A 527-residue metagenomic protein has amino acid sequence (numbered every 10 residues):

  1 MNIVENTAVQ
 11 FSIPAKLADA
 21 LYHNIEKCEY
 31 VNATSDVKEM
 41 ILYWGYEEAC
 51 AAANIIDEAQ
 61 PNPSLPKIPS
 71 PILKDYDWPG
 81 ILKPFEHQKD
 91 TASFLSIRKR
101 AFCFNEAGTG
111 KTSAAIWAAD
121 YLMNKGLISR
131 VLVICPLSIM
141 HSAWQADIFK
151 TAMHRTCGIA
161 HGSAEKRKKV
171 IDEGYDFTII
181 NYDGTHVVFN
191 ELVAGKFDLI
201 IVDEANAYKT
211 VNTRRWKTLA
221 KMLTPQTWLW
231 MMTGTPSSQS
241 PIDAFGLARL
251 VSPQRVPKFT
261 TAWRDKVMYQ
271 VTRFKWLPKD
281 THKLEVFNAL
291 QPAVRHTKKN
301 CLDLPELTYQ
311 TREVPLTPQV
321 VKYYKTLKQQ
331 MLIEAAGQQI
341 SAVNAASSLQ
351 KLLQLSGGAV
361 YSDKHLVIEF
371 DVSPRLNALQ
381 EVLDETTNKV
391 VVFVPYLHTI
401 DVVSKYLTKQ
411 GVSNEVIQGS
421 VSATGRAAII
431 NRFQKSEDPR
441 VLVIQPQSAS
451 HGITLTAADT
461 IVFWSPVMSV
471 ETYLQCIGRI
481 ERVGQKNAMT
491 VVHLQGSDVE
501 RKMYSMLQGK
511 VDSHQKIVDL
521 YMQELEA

Functional and structural regions predicted by a protein language model:
I68-F104: Conserved pre-motif I regulatory segment
E106-G110, A114-C135, D303-K328, L332-I453 (+1 more regions): Conserved Helicase C-terminal RecA-like lobe
I128, E173, L199, A207 (+2 more regions): Conserved P-loop NTPase motor "coupling/switch" region that bridges the ATPase
S138, G158-R167, Y182-V187, K209-N212 (+4 more regions): Conserved helicase motor
I139-S163, P253-Q254: Conserved helix-turn-beta segment of the N-terminal RecA-like "Helicase ATP-binding" lobe in SF1/SF2 helicases
A164-F197: Conserved helix/coil segment N-terminal to the catalytic DExD/H
H186-N190, Q239-P241, I400-S404, R426-I430 (+2 more regions): SF2 helicase motor core recognition
M468-A527: A conserved SF2-helicase RecA2
